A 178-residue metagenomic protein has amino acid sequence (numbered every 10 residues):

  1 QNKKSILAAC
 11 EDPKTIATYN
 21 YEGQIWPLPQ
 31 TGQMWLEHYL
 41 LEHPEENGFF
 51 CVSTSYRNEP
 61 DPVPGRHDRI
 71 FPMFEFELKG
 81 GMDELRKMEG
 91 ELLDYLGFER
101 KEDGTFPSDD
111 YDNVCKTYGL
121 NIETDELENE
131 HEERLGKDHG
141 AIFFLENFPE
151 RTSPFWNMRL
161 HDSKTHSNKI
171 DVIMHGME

Functional and structural regions predicted by a protein language model:
Q1-I16, N20: TRNA-binding/sensing appendages of the translation machinery
N2-K3, D103, D125: Residue-level detector of family-conserved "landmark" positions at structurally sensitive sites
T15-L92, S108-E178: A translation/RNA-centric and nucleic-acid-associated enzymatic feature enriched in Class II aminoacyl-tRNA synthetases
Y95-P107: Flexible helix-coil linker/hinge segments at domain or subdomain boundaries
